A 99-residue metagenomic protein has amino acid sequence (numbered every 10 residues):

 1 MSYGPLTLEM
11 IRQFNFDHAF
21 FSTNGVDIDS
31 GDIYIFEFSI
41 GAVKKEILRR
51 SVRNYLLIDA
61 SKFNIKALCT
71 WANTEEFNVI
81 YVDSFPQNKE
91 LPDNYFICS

Functional and structural regions predicted by a protein language model:
M1-S99: Conserved phosphate- and dinucleotide-binding cores of soluble alpha/beta proteins, encompassing both enzyme active
